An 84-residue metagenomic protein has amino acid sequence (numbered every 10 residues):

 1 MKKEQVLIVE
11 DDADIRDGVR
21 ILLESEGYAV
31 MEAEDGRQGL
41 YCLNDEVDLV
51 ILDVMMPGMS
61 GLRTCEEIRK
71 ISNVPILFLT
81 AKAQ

Functional and structural regions predicted by a protein language model:
M1-Q84: N-terminal/domain-start alpha-helical segments
